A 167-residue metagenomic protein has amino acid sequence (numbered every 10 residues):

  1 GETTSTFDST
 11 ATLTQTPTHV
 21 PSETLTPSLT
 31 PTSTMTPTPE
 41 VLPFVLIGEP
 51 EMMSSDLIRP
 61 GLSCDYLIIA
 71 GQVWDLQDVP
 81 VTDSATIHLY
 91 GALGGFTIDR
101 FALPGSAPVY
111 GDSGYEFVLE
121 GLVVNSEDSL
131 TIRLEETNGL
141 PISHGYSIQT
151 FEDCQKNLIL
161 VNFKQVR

Functional and structural regions predicted by a protein language model:
G1-M53, F163: Ser/Thr-rich, Proline-interspersed low-complexity disordered segments
M35-V79: Beta-strand-rich domain onsets/edges
I68, T82-T86, S129: Exposed beta-strand and adjacent loop surfaces of beta-rich binding modules that mediate intermolecular recognition
D78-F96: Short, ordered, surface-exposed loop/turn motifs in non-cytosolic proteins
L93-L119, G145-Q149: Short, acidic Ser/Thr/Gly-rich low-complexity loop/linker segments typical of extracellular and cell-surface proteins
N125-N138: Short, aromatic- and glycine-rich surface loops/edge beta-strands on solvent-exposed regions
E136-L158: Structured interaction patches on ligand/partner-binding surfaces of diverse proteins
V161-R167: Compositionally biased low-complexity segments at domain edges in trafficked proteins and select soluble regulators
